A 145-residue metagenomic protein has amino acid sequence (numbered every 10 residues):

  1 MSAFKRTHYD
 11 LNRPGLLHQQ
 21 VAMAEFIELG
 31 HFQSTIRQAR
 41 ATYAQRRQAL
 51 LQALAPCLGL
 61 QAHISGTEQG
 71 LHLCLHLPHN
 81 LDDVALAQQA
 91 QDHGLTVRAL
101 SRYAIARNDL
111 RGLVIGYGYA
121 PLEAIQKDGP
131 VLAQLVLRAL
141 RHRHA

Functional and structural regions predicted by a protein language model:
M1-R40: Conserved core segment of the aminotransferase class I/II
E28, H76-P78, G118-A120: Residue-level recognition of strand-loop junctions within catalytic nucleotide-signaling folds
A41-L51, A62-H76, L86: Conserved glycine-rich beta-strand-loop-beta hairpin in the small C-terminal domain of fold type I
Q61, S101-I105: Short, solvent-exposed loop/turn elements at beta->coil junctions and helix N-caps that rim active or binding pockets
L81-L86, E123-K127: Short, conserved charged micro-motifs
D92, A106-A145: PLP-dependent enzyme catalytic core of the Aspartate aminotransferase-like
T96: Residue-level detector of anion-binding/catalytic polar loops
